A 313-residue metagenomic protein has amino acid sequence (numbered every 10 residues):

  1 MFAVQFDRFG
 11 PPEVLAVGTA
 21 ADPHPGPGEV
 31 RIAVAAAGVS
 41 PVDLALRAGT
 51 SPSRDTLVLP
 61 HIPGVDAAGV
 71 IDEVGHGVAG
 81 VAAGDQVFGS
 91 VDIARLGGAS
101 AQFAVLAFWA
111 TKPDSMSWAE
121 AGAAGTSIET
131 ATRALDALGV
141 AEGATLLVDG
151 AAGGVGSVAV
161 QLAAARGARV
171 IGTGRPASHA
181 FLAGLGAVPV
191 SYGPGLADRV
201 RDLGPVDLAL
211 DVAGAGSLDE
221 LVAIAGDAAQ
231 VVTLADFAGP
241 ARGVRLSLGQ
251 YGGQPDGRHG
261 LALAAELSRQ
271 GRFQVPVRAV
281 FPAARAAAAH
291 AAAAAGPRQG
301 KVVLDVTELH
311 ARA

Functional and structural regions predicted by a protein language model:
G10-V14, T19-A68: N-terminal glycine-rich beta->alpha transition that marks the start or flank of a dinucleotide-binding site
A35-A36, V74-H76, D92-I93, D236 (+1 more regions): Short, surface-exposed secondary-structure boundary micro-motifs
T56, G89-G150: NAD(P)H dinucleotide-binding glycine-rich loop of Rossmann-like/cofactor-binding domains, especially the beta1-alpha1
A68-I93: A glycine-/small-residue-rich N-terminal strand-loop-strand element that serves as the cofactor-binding glycine loop
R95, G216-P276, A283, V306-A313: Glycine-rich phosphate-binding loop and adjacent beta-alpha segment of Rossmann(oid) nucleotide-cofactor-binding
A124-G193: Mid-domain Rossmann-like dinucleotide-binding core that forms the NAD(H)/NADP(H) cofactor-binding site
G195-G204: Short amphipathic alpha-helix with an adjacent loop that forms part of the alpha/beta core around
